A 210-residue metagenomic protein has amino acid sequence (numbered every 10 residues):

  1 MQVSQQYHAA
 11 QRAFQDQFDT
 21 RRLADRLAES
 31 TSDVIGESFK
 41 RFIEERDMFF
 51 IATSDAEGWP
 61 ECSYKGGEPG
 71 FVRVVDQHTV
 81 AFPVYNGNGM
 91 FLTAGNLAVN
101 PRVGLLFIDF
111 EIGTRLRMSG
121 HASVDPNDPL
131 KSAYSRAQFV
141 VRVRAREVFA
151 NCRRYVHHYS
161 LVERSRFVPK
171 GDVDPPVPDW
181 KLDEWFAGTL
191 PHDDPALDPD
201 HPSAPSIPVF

Functional and structural regions predicted by a protein language model:
M1-F210: Binding-site signature for planar aromatic cofactors or substrates
